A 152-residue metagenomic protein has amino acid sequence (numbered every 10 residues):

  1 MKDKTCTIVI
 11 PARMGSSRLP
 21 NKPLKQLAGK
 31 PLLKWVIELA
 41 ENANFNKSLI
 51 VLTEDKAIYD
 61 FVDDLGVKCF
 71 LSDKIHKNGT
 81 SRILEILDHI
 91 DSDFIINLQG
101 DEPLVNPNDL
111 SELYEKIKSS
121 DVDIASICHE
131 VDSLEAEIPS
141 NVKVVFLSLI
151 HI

Functional and structural regions predicted by a protein language model:
M1-P20: N-terminal nucleotide-binding beta1-loop-alpha1 segment
C6-I10, L33, L49: Hydrophobic targeting segments
L32-S48, F61, L65: A short, N-terminal amphipathic alpha-helix
N46, S92, S120-D123: Short, high-confidence coil segments that cap the C-terminus of an alpha-helix and link into the following beta-strand
I50, K56-E115: Short phosphate-binding loop-to-helix
N108-D132: Conserved donor-nucleotide/metal-binding helix-loop-beta segment in metal-dependent transferases, i.e., the alpha-helix
D132-S148: Acceptor/aglycone-binding surface of glycosyltransferases and processive sugar-polymer synthases
I150-I152: Conserved small/polar residues in nucleotide/adenosyl-binding loops
